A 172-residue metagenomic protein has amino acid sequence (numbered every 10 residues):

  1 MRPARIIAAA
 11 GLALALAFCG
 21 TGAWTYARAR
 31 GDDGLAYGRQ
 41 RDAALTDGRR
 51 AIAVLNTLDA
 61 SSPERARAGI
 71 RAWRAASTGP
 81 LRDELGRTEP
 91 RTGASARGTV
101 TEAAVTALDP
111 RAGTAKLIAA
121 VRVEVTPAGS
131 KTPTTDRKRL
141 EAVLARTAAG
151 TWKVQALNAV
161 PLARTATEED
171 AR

Functional and structural regions predicted by a protein language model:
M1-L58: Juxtamembrane and targeting peptides
A13-A15, A107-D109, L144-A148: Short, low-complexity Ser/Thr-rich regulatory SLiMs
C19-R28, R87-G98: Short, charged, low-hydrophobicity "junction" segments
Y37-S95: Core segments of small alpha/beta cavity-forming domains
E89, A119-V123, N158: A mature extracytoplasmic/lumenal domain signature
A94-S130: Surface-exposed, charged secondary-structure patches
V125-V143: Periplasmic/lumenal scaffold domains of single-pass inner-membrane subunits that build Gram-negative envelope
R137-R172: Short beta-strand edge/turn micro-motifs at domain boundaries
